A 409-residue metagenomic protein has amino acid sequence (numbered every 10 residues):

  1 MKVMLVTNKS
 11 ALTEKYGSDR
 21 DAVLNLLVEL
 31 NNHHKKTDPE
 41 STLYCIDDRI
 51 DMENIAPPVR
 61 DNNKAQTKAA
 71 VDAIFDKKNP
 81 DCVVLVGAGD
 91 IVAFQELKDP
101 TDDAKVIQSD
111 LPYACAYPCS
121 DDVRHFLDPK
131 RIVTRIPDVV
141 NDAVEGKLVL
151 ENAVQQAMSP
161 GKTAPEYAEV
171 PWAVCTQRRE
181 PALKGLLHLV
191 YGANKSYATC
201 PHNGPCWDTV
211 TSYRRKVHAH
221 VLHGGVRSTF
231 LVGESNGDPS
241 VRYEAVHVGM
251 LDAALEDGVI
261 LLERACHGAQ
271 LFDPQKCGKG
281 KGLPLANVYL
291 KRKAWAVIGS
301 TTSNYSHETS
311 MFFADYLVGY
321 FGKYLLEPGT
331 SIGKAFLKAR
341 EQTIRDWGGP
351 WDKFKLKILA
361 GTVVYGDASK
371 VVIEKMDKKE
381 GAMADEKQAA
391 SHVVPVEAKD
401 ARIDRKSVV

Functional and structural regions predicted by a protein language model:
M1-K406: Cysteine-dependent hydrolase recognition
